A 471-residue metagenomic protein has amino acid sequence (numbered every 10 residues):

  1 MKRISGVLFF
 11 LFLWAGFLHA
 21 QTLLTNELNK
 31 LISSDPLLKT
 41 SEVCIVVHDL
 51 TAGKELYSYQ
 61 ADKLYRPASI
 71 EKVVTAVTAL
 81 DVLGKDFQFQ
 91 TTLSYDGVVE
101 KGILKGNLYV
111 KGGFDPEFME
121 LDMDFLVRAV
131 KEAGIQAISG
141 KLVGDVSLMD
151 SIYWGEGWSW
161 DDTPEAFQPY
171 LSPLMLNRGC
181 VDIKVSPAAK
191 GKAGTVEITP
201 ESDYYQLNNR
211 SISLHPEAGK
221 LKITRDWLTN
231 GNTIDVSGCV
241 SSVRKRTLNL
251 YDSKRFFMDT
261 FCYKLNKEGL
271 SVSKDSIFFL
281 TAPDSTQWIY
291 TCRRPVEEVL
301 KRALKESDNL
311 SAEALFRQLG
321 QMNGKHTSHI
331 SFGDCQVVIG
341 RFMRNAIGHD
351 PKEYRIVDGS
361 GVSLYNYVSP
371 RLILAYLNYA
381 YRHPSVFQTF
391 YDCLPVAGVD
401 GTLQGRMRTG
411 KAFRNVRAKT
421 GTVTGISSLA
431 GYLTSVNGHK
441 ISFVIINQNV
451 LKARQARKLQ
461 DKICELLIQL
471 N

Functional and structural regions predicted by a protein language model:
M1-L23: Bacterial Sec-dependent N-terminal signal peptides
A20-L64, D124, A129-A133: Beta-lactamase-like hydrolase cores
E27-N29, D203-I212, G410-R417: Short Pro/Gly-enriched beta-strand edge/turn motifs at strand-loop
S34, V82-P351, Q469-L470: Conserved serine DD-peptidase/penicillin-binding transpeptidase domain and beta-lactam-recognizing active-site
L56-S58, E306, F316-N471: Small-residue-rich helix-loop
S58-T78, V82: Short active-site loop at a secondary-structure junction that contains or immediately precedes the catalytic residue(s)
